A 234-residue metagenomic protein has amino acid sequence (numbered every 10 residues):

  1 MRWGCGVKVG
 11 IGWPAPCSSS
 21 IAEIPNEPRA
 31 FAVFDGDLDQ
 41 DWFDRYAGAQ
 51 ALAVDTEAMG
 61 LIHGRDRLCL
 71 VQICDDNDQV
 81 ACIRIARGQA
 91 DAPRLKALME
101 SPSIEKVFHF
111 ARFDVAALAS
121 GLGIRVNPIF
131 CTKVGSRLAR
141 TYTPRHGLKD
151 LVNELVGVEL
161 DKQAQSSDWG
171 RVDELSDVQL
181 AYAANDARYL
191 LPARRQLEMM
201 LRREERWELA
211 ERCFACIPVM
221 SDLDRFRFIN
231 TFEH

Functional and structural regions predicted by a protein language model:
M1-H234: DEDD superfamily 3′-5′ metal-dependent exonuclease/proofreading module
